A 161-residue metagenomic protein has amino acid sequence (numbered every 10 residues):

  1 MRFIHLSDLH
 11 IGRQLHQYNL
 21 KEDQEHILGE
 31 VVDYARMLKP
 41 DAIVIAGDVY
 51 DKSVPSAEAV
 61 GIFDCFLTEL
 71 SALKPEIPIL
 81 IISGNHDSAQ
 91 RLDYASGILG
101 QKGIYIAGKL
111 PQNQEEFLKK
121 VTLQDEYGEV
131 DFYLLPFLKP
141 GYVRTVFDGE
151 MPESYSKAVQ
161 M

Functional and structural regions predicted by a protein language model:
M1-T68, P75-E76: N-terminal active-site segment of His-dependent metallophosphoesterases
H16, V49-L67, S83-K102, I106-G108 (+1 more regions): Metal-dependent catalytic neighborhoods of phosphoester/phosphodiester hydrolases
L70-I79, N113-Q114: Short, charged helix-to-loop "capping" segments that act as catalytic/coupling loops
D87-M161: His/Asp/Glu-rich metal-coordinating catalytic cores of metallo-dependent phosphodiesterases/hydrolases acting on
